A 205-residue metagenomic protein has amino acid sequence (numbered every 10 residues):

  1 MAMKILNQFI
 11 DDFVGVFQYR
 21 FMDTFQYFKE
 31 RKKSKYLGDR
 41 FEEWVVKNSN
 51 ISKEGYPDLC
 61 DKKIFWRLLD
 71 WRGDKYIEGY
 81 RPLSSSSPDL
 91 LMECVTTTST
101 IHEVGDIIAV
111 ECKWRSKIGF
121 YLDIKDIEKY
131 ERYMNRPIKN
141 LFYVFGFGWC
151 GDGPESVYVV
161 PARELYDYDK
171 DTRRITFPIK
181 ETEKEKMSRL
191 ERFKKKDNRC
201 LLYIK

Functional and structural regions predicted by a protein language model:
A2-L83: Acidic-basic catalytic patches of nuclease active cores, encompassing PD-(D/E)XK and other metal-cofactor nuclease
S49, L90-C94, T100-S116: Conserved catalytic cores of phosphodiester-cleaving nucleases, focusing on short active-site segments
P57-K62, T96-G105, C150-P154: Short, solvent-exposed loop/turn segments that connect beta-strands within catalytic domains and beta-strand-rich
R67-G73, E111-W114, G146-G148: Short loop/turn segments at strand-loop or loop-helix junctions that form parts of catalytic or ligand-binding pockets
S86: Beta-rich catalytic cores
R115-P137: Mg2+/Mn2+-dependent nuclease catalytic core
M134-D167: Nucleic-acid nuclease catalytic cores
Y158-K205: Intrinsically disordered, low-complexity terminal regions enriched in charged/polar residues
